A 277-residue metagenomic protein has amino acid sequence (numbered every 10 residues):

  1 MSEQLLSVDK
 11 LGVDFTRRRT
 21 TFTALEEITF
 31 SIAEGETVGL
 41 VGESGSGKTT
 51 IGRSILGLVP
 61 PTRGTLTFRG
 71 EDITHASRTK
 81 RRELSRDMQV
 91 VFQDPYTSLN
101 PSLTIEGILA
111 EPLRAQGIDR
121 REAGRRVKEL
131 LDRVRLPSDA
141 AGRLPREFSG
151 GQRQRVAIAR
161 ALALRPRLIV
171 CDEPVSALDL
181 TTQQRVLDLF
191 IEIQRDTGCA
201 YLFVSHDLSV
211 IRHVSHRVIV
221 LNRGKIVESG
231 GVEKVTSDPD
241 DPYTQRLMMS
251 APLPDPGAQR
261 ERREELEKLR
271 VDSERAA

Functional and structural regions predicted by a protein language model:
M1-S250, R262-A277: ABC transporter nucleotide-binding domains
A251-D255: Conserved NTP-handling cores and scaffolds of large molecular machines
